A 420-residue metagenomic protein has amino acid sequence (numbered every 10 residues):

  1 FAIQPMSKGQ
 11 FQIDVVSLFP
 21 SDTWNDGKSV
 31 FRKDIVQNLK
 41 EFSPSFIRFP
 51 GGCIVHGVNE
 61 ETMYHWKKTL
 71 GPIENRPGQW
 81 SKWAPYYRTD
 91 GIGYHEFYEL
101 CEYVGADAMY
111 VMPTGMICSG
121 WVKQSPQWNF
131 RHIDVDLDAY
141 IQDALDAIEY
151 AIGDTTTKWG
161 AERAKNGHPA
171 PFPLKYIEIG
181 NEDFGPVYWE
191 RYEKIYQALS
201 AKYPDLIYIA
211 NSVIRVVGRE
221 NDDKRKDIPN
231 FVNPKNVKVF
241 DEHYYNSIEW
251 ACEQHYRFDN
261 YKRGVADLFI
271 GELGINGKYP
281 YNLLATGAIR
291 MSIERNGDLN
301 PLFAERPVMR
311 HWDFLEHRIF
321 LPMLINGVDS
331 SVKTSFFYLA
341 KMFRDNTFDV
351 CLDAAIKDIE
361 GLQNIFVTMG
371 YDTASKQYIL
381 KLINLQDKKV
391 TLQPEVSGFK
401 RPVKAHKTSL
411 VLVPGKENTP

Functional and structural regions predicted by a protein language model:
F1, I13-S21, I47, I177 (+2 more regions): Extracellular beta-strand elements of beta-rich domains used for carbohydrate recognition/degradation or cell-matrix
F1-E41: Extended acidic/polar, glycine-enriched regions that form or flank non-catalytic beta-rich accessory modules
S43, C101, A147, I177 (+4 more regions): Conserved, mostly hydrophobic/aromatic
V55-I92, W121-D146, G153-E178: Aromatic- and acidic-residue-enriched carbohydrate-binding clefts of CAZyme catalytic domains
M116-S119, V265-K376: Aromatic/acidic polysaccharide-binding cleft in carbohydrate-active enzymes
A144-D146, Y150-A161, K165-L299: Active-site neighborhood of glycoside hydrolase catalytic domains
Q363-V403: Carbohydrate-binding surface patches
K400-P420: Acidic, Ser/Thr/Pro-rich beta/coil linker or hinge segments at domain junctions
